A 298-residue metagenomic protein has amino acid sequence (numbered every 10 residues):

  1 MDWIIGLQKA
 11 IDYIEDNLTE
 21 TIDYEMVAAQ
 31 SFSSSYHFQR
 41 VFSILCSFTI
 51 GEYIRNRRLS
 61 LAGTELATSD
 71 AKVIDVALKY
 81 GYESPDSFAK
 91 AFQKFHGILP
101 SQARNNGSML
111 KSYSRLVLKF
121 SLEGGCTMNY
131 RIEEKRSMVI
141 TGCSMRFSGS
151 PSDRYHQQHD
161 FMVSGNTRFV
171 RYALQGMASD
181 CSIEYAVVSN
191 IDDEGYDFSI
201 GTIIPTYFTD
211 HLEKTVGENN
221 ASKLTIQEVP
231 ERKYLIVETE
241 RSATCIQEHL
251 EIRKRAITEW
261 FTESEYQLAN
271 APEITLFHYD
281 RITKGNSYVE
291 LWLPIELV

Functional and structural regions predicted by a protein language model:
M1-I5, K90-M138: …primarily DNA-binding HTH/wHTH and HhH modules…
Q8-E25, I44-Y80, G107-C126: Terminal helix-turn-helix DNA-binding modules in bacterial transcription factors
S31-H37, E83-S84: Short coil turns linking two alpha-helices in DNA-binding domains
K79-E83, Q93: A short, basic/aromatic helix-end/turn motif that makes direct DNA contacts
T127-T141, L212-N220, L224-T225: Compositionally biased P/S/T/G-rich terminal and signal peptide-adjacent segments that lie outside catalytic cores
V139-R146, L235: Active-site-flanking beta-strand signature of metal-NTP-handling nucleotidyl enzymes and homologous cyclase-like
P151-Y155, H159-V298: C-terminal regulatory/effector modules of DNA-binding transcriptional regulators
